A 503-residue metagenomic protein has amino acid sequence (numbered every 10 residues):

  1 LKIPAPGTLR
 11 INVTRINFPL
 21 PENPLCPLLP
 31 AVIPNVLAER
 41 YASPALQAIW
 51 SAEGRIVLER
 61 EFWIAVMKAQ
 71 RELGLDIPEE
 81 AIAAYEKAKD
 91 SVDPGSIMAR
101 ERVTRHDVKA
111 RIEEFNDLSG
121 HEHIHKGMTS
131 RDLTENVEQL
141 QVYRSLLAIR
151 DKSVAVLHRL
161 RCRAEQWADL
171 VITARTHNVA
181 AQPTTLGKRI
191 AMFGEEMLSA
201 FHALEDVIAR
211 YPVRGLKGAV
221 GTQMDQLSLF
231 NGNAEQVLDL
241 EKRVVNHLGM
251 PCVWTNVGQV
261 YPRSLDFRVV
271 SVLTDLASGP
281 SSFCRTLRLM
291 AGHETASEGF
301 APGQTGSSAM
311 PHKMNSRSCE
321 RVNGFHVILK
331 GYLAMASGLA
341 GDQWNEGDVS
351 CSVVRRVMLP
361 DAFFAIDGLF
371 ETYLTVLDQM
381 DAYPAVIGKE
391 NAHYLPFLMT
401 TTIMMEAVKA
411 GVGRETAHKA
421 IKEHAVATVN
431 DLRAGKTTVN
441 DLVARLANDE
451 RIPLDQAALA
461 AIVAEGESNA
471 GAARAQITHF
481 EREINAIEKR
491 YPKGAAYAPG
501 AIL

Functional and structural regions predicted by a protein language model:
L1-L28: N-terminal amphipathic/basic-hydrophobic helices that include classical n-h-c signal peptides and signal-anchor
L25-Q223, F230-V245, G306-S307, R317-R321 (+4 more regions): A helix-coil-helix interface module used to build multimeric assemblies and to scaffold catalytic/cofactor sites
Q47-S51, S96-M98, Q304-G324, E346-D361 (+4 more regions): Short beta-alpha connecting loops at secondary-structure transitions that line or flank enzyme active sites
R60, R105-V108, S153, L157-L160 (+6 more regions): Alpha-helical transition-metal enzyme core signature, strongest for iron centers
R243-Q259: A short, charged helix-loop
P262-T295, Q304-A365: A conserved active-site cap/scaffold subdomain adjacent to cofactor or substrate pockets
I328-V412, A420: Long, amphipathic alpha-helical stalk/connector segments used for oligomerization, subunit docking, or mechanical
Q379-D449, A470, R482-A486: C-terminal alpha-helical interaction appendages
